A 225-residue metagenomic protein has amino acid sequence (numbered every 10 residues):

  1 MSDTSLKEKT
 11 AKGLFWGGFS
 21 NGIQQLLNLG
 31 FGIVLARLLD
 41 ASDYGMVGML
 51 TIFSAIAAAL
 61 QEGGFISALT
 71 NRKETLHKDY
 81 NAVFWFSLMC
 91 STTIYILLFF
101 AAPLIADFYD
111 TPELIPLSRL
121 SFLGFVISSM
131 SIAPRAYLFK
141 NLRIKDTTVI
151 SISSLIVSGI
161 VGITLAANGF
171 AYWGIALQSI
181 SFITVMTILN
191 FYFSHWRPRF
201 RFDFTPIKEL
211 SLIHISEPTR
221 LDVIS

Functional and structural regions predicted by a protein language model:
M1-L6, T10, K145, I188-S216: Interhelical loop/hinge segments that connect adjacent transmembrane helices in multipass membrane
S2-A11, A36-S42, S54-L88, T92 (+2 more regions): Transmembrane-helix boundary and interhelical linker motifs in polytopic inner-membrane proteins
K9-G63, C90-A102, G124, S154-I163 (+3 more regions): Signature of the first transmembrane helix
L14-F19, N141-S151: Short, amphipathic, aromatic/basic-enriched membrane-interface segments that mark the entry/exit of transmembrane
A36-L50, R72-A82, Y95-F122, L165-A176 (+1 more regions): Membrane-interface helix-capping segments at transmembrane helix termini in multi-pass transporters
I213-H214, P218-S225: Single conserved hydrophobic/aromatic residue that forms the stacking wall/gate of nucleotide- or nucleobase-binding
